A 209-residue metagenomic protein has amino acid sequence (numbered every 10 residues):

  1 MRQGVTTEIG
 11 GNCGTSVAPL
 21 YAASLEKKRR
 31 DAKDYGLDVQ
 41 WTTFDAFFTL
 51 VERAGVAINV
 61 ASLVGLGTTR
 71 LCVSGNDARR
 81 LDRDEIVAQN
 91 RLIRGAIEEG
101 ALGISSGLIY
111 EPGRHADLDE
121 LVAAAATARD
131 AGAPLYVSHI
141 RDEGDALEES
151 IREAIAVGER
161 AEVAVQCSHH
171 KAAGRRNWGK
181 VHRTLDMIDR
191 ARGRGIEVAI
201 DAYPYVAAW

Functional and structural regions predicted by a protein language model:
M1-G103, I196-V198: Divalent-metal coordination cores built from histidine and acidic residues
A46-F47, R80-S106, P112-W209: Histidine/acidic residue-rich metal-binding segments in metalloenzymes
